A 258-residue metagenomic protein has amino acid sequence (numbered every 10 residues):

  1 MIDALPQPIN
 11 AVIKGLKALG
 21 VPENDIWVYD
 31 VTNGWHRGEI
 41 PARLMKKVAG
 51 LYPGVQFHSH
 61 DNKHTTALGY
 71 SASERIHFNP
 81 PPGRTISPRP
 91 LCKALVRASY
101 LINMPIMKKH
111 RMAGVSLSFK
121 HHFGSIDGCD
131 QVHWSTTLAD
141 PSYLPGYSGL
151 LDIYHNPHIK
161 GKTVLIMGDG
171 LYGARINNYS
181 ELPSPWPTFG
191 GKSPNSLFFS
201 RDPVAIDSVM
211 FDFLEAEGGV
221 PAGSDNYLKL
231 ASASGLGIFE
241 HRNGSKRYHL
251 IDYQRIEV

Functional and structural regions predicted by a protein language model:
M1-V258: Extended, low-polarity segments enriched in aliphatic/aromatic residues
